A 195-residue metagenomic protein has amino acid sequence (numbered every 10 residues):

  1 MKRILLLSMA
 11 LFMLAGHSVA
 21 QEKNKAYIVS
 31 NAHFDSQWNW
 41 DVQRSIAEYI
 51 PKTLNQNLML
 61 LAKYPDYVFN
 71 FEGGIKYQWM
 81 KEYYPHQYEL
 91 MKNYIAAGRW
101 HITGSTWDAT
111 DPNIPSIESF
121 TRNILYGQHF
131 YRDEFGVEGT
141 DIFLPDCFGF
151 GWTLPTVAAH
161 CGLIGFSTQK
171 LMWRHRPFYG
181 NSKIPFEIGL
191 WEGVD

Functional and structural regions predicted by a protein language model:
I4-A15: Sec-dependent N-terminal signal peptides
G16-A20: Sec/Tat signal peptide C-region and signal peptidase I cleavage site
Q21-D195: Catalytic-domain carbohydrate-binding cleft regions of carbohydrate-active enzymes
